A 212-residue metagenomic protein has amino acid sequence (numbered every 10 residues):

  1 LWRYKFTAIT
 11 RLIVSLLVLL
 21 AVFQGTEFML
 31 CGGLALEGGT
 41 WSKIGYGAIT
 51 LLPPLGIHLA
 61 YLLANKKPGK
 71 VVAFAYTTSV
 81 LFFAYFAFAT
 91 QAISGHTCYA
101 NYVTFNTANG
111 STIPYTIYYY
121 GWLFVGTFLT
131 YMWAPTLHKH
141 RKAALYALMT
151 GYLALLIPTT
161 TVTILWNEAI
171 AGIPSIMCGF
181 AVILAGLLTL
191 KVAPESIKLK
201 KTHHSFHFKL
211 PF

Functional and structural regions predicted by a protein language model:
L1-K5, Y61-V71, L129-Y146, A193-F206: Juxtamembrane membrane-water interface segments of multi-pass membrane proteins, especially cytoplasmic-side
Y4-A92, N106-V125, Y152, I170-L184: Individual alpha-helical transmembrane segments in multi-pass integral membrane proteins
Q24-F28, L59, L63, L129-W133 (+2 more regions): Hydrophobic membrane-targeting alpha-helices
T26, H140-F212: Interfacial "cap-and-anchor" motif at the non-cytosolic start of specific transmembrane alpha-helices
G95-F105: Membrane-interface helix termini and inter-helical loops of multi-pass transporters
